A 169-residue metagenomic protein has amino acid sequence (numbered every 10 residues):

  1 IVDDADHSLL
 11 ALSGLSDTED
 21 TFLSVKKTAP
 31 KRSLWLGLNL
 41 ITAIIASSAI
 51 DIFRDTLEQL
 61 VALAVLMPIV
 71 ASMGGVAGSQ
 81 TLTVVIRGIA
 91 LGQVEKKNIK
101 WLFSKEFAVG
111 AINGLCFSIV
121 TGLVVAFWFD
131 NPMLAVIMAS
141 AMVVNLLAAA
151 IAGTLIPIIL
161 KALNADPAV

Functional and structural regions predicted by a protein language model:
I1-M67: Cytosolic regulatory modules rich in charged/polar residues
V2-P30, S79-F103, L160-A162, P167: Non-transmembrane, extramembrane segments of multi-pass ion/lipid transporters
P30-W35, K100-N113: Alpha-helical transmembrane segments of multi-pass membrane proteins
G37-I41, Q59-M73, I137-L155, L160: Small-residue-enriched core segments of transmembrane alpha-helices in multipass membrane transport and channel
T42, A46, I112-V125: Hydrophobic alpha-helical transmembrane segments that constitute the membrane-spanning cores of multi-pass membrane
S48-I52, G88, A126, I158-A162: Transmembrane helix-loop junction
I52-M67, F129-S140, A165-A168: Membrane-water interface of transmembrane alpha-helices in multipass transporters/channels
S72-Q80: Hydrophobic alpha-helical membrane-embedded segments
